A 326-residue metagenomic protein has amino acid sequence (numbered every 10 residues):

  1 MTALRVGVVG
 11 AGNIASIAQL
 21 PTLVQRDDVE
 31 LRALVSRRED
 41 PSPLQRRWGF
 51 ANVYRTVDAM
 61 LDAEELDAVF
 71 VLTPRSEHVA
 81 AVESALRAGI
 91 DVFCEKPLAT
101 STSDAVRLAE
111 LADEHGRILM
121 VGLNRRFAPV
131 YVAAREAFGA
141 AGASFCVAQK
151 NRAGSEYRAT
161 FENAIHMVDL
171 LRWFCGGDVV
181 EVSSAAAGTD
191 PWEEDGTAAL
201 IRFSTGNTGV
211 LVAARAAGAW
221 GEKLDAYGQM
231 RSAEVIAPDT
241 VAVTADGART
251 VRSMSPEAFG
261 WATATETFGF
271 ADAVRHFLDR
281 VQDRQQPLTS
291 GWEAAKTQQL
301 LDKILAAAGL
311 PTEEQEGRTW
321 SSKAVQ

Functional and structural regions predicted by a protein language model:
M1, A68-V71, R117, S204 (+1 more regions): C-terminal helix-rich "cap/oligomerization" subdomain common to oxidoreductases
M1-W48: N-terminal Rossmann-like dinucleotide-binding module
I14, W261-R275, T289: Active-site loop of classical SDR/Rossmann-like NAD(P)-dependent oxidoreductases, centered on the catalytic Tyr-X3-Lys
A15, C94, L119-V121, V235: Hydrophobic residues in well-ordered beta-strands that form the structural core
N52-A109: Beta-loop-alpha module in the N-terminal Rossmann-like domain of NAD(P)-dependent dehydrogenases, especially those
A99-Y157: A contiguous active-site-proximal alpha/beta segment in oxidoreductase catalytic domains
G122-P129, K150-E181, A273, E293-A294: Mid-domain beta-loop-alpha active-site segment that forms a flexible, acidic cofactor/metal-binding surface
I165-T240, G269-R284, T319-Q326: Contiguous beta-strand/loop segments that form the cofactor/metal-binding neighborhood of enzyme cores
